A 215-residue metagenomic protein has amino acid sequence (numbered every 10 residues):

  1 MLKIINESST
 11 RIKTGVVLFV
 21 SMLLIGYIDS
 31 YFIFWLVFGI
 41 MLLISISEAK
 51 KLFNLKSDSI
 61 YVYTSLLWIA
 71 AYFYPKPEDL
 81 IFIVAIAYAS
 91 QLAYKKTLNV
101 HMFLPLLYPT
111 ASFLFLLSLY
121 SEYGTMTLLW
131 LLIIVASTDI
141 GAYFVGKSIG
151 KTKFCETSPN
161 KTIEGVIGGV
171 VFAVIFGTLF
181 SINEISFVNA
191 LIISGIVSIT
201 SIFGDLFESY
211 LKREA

Functional and structural regions predicted by a protein language model:
L2-E156, N160-T162, V166-G195: Membrane-embedded alpha-helical bundles of polytopic integral membrane proteins
I40, V197-T200, G204: Hydrophobic alpha-helical membrane segments
S57, R213-A215: Interfacial loop-to-transmembrane junctions
S137-K147, S201-R213: Short helical (or helix-break) motifs at transmembrane helix termini and adjacent helical loops in multi-pass membrane
